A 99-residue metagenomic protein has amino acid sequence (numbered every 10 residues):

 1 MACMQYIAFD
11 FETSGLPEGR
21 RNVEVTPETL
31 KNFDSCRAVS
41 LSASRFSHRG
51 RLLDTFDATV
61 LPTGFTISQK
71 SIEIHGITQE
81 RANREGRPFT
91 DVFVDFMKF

Functional and structural regions predicted by a protein language model:
A2-F99: Conserved non-catalytic scaffold segment of RNase H-like nuclease domains
